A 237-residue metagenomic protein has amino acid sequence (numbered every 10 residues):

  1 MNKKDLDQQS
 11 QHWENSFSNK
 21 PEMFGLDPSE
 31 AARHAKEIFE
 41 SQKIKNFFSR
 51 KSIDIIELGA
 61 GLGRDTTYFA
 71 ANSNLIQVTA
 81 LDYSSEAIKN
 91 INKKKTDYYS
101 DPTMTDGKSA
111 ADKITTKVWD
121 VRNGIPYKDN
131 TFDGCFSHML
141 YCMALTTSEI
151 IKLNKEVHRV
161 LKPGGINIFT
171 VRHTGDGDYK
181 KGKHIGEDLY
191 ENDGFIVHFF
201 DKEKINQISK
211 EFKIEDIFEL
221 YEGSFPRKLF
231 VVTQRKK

Functional and structural regions predicted by a protein language model:
M1-G124, N167-K237: Class I (Rossmann-like) S-adenosyl-L-methionine-dependent methyltransferase catalytic domain, capturing the SAM-binding
S85, T147-I151: Non-membrane alpha-helical structural segments and their capping/turn regions in soluble enzymes
R122-C135: A short acidic, Gly/Pro-enriched loop at the edge of an enzyme's catalytic core that lines a small-molecule cofactor
T131, G164-G165: Surface-exposed loop/turn positions
G134-S148: A short SAM/SAH-binding and catalytic strip from SAM-dependent methyltransferases
L145, K162, K210: Short conserved AdoMet
I151-P163: A short glycine-rich, Lys/Arg-flanked "PGG" loop and its adjoining helix->strand segment in the class I
